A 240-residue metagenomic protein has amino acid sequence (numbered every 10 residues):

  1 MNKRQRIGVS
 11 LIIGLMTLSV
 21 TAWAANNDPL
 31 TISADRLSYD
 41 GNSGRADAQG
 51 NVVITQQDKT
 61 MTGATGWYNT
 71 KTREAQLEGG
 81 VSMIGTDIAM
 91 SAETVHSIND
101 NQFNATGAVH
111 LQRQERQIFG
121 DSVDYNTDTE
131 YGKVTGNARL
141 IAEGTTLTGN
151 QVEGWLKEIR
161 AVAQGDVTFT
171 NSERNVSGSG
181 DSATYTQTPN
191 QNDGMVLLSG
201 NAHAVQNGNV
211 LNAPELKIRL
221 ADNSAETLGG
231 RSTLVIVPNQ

Functional and structural regions predicted by a protein language model:
M1-Q240: Mature-chain termini and adjacent capping regions
